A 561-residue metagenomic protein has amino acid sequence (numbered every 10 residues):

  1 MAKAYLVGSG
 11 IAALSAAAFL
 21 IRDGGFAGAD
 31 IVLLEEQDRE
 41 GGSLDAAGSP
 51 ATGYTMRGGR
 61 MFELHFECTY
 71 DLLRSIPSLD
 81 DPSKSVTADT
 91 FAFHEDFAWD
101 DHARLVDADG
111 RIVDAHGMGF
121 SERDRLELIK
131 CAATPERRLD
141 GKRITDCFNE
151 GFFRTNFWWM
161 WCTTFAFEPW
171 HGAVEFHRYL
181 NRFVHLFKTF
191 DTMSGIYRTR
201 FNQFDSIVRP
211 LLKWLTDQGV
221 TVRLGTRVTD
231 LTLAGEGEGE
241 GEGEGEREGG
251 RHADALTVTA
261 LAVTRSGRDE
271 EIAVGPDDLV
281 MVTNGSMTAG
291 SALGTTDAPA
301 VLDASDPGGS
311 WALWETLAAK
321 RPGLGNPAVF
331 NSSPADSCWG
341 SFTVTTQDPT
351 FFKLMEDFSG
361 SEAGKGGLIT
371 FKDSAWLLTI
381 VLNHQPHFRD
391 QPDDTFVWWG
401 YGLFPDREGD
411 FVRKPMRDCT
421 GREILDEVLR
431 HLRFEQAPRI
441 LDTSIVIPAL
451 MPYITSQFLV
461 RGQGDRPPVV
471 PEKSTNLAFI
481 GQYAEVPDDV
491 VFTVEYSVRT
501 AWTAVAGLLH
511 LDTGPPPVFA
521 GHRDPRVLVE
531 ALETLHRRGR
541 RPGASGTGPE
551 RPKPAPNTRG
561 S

Functional and structural regions predicted by a protein language model:
A2-V32: N-terminal Rossmann-like FAD-binding beta1-loop-alpha1 element of flavoenzymes
I21-S49: Glycine-rich FAD pyrophosphate-binding loop
S43-A46, E175, S291-T295: Short, solvent-exposed loop/turn and secondary-structure capping segments
A51-H94: Conserved FAD-binding subdomain of flavin-dependent enzymes
L79-H185, I196-R198: Rossmann-like flavin
N181-G237, R247-L279, N284, D297-A298 (+1 more regions): Helical element adjacent to the flavin cofactor pocket in flavoenzyme catalytic cores
V184-T199, D277-L279, N284-R499, A506-A520: C-terminal segments that line or cap access tunnels to active or ligand-binding sites in enzymes and enzyme-associated
G507-G560: Active-site-proximal substrate-binding core of FAD-dependent oxidoreductases
